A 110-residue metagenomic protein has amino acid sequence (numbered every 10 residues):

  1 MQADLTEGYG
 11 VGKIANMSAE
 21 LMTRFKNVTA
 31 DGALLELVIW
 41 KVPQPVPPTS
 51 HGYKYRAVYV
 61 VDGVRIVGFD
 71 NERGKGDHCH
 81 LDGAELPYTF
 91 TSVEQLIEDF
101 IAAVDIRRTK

Functional and structural regions predicted by a protein language model:
Q2-H78: The feature represents the first ordered module of a protein
A84-K110: Short, compact, well-ordered microdomains
